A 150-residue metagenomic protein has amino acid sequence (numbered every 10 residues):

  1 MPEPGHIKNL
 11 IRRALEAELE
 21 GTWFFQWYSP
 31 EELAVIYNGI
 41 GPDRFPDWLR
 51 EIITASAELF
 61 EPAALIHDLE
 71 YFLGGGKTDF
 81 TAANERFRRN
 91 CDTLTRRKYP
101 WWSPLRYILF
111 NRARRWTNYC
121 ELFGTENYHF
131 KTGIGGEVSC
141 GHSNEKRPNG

Functional and structural regions predicted by a protein language model:
M1-G150: Extended terminal accessory/targeting regions
